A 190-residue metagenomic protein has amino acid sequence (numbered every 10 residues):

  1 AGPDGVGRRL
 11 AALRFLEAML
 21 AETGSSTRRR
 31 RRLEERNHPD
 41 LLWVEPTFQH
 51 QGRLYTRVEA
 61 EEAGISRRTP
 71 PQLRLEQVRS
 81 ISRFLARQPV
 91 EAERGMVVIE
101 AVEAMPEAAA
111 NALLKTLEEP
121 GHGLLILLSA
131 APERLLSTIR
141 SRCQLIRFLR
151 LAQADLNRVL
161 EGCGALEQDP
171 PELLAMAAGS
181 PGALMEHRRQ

Functional and structural regions predicted by a protein language model:
A1-A108: Clamp-loader machinery-focused feature within the broader ASCE/P-loop NTPase space
A1-R32, H122-G123, S129-Q190: Charged, glycine-rich active-site and insertion segments that engage polyanionic ligands
L85-A86, N111-I126: Conserved catalytic/switch belt of AAA+ P-loop NTPases
Q88-E91, E119-P120, C163: Alpha-helix C-cap/termination motif
V98, L127-L128: Conserved SAM-binding loop
A104-M105, E119, R134: Residues immediately C-terminal
